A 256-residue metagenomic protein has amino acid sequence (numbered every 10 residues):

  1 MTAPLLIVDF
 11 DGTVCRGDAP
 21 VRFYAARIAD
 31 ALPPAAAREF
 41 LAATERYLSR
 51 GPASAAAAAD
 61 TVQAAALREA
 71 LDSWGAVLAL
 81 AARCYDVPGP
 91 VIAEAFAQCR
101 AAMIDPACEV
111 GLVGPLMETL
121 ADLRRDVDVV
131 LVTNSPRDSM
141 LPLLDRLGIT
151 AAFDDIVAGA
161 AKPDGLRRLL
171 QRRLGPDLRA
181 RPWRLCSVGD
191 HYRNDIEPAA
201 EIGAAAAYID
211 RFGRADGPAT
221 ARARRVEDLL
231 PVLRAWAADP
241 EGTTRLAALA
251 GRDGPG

Functional and structural regions predicted by a protein language model:
M1-A3, M117-A121, V130, S135-G256: Asp-based, Mg2+/Mn2+-dependent phosphohydrolase catalytic module
M1-A56: Active-site neighborhood of HAD-like aspartate-dependent phosphohydrolases
I7, A101-V130: Short, acidic loop-to-helix structural element flanking the phosphoryl-transfer center in phosphate-processing enzymes
P20, L112, K162-L166: Phosphate/oxyanion-binding active-site loops and adjacent basic polyanion-contact surfaces
V21-A29, L41, W74-A79, R137 (+1 more regions): An amphipathic alpha-helix signature
L32-T44, Y85-A97, A151-A152, L178: Short, surface-exposed acidic
E45-M103, A121: A metal-dependent, Asp-based hydrolase signature
